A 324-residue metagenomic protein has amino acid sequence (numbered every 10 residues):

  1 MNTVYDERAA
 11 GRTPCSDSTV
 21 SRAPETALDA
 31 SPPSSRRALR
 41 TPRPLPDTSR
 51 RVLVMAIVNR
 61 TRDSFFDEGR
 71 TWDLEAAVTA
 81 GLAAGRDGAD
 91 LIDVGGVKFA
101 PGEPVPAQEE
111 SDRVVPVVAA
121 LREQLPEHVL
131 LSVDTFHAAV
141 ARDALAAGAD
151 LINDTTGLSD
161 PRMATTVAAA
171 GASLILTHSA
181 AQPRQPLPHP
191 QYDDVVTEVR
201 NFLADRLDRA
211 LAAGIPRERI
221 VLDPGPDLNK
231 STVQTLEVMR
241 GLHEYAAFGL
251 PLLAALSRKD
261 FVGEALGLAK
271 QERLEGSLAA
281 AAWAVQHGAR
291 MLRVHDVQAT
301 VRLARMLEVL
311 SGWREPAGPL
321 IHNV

Functional and structural regions predicted by a protein language model:
N2-R8, R12-S64, A204, L211 (+2 more regions): N-terminal amphipathic alpha-helix/helix-capping segment at the start of soluble metabolic enzymes
T48, R62-A80, F99-L125, L130-L131 (+4 more regions): Active-site-adjacent loop and "lid" segments of alpha/beta metabolic enzymes
V52-M55, L174, R219, P251: Structural motif
M55, A89, L130, D150 (+1 more regions): Hydrophobic "anchor" residues on beta-strands that sit immediately upstream of conserved functional sites
T79-G95, H287: Catalytic domains of carbohydrate-active enzymes, especially glycoside hydrolases
G85-R86, Q124, R206-R219: Phosphate/pyrophosphate-binding loops at sites that engage ATP/ADP/AMP, CoA/4′-phosphopantetheine, polyphosphate
